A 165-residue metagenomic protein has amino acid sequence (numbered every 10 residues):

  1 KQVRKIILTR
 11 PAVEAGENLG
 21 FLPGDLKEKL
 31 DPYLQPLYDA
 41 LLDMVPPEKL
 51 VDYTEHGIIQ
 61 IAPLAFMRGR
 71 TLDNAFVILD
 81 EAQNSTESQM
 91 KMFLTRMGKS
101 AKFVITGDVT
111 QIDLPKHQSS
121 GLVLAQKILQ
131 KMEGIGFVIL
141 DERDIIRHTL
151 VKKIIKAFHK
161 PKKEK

Functional and structural regions predicted by a protein language model:
K1-L79, Q83-K165: Conserved helicase motor core of SF1/SF2 NTP-dependent helicases
